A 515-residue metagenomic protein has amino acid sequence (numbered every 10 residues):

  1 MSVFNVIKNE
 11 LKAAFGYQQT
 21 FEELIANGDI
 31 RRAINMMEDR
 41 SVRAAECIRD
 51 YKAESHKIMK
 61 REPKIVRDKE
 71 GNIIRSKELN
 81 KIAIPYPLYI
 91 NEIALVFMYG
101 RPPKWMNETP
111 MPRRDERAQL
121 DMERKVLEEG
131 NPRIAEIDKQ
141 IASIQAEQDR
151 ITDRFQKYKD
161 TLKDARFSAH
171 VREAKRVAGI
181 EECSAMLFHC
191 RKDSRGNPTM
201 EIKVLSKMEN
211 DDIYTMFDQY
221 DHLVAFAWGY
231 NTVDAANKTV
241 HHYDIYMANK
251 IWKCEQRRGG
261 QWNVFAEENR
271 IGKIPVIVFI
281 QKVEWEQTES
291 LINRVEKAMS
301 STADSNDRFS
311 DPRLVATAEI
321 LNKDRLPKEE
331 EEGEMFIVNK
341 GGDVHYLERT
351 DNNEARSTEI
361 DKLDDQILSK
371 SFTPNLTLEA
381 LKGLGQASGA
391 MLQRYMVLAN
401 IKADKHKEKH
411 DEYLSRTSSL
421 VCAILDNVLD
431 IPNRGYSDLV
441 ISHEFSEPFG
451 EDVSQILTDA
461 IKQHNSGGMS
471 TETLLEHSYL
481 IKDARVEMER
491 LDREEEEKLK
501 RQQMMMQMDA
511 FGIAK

Functional and structural regions predicted by a protein language model:
M1-M200, K515: Extended, helix-rich architectural segments
A44, A165-A169, A178-A185, A298-A316 (+7 more regions): Short secondary-structure junctions and interdomain/linker hinges
L120, V126-I137, N293-A303, D307-S310 (+1 more regions): Glycine- and charge-rich intrinsically disordered segments
G130, I134, I144, I360 (+1 more regions): Long amphipathic alpha-helices with heptad-repeat character, especially coiled-coil-forming segments used
D149, T161-A165, E173-A174, F279-E289 (+6 more regions): Generic amphipathic alpha-helical segments used as scaffolds and interaction surfaces in large, multi-domain proteins
R172-I280: Extended, regular secondary-structure scaffolds
G260-Q393: Extended, charged amphipathic alpha-helical segments
K323, E330-E331, N339, A355 (+1 more regions): C-terminal helix-loop subdomains that flank or include functional centers
